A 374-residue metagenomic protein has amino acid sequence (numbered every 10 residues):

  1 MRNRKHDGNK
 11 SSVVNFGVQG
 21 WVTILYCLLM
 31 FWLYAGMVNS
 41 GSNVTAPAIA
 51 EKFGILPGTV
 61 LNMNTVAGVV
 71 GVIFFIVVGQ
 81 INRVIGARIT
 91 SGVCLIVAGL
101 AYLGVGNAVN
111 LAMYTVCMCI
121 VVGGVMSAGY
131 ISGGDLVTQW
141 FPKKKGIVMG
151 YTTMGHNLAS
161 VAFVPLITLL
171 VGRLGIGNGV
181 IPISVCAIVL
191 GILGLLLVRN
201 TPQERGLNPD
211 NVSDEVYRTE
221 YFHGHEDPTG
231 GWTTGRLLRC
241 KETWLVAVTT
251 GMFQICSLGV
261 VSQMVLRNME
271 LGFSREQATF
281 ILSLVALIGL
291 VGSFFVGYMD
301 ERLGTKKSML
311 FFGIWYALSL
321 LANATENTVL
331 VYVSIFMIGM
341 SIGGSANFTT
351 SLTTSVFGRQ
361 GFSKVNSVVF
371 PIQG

Functional and structural regions predicted by a protein language model:
V22-P57, F74-V78, V164, V260-V265: Extracytoplasmic
W32, A112-A128, L330-G344: Hydrophobic core of transmembrane alpha-helices in multi-pass small-molecule transporters, especially MFS/SLC-type
V38-I49, W232-Y298: Extracytoplasmic gate region of multi-pass secondary transporters
I96-V109, W315-E326: C-terminal ends and interior cores of transmembrane alpha-helices in multi-pass membrane transporters/permeases
S127-F141, G344-F357: Intracellular juxtamembrane helix-capping segments at the cytosolic ends of symmetry-related transmembrane helices
Y151, S160, V356-G374: A late C-terminal transmembrane helix in Major Facilitator Superfamily
H156-R205: Helix-loop-helix hairpin linking two adjacent transmembrane segments in secondary transporters
F273, Q277, S283-L352: C-terminal transmembrane helical hairpin of 12-TM major facilitator-type secondary transporters
